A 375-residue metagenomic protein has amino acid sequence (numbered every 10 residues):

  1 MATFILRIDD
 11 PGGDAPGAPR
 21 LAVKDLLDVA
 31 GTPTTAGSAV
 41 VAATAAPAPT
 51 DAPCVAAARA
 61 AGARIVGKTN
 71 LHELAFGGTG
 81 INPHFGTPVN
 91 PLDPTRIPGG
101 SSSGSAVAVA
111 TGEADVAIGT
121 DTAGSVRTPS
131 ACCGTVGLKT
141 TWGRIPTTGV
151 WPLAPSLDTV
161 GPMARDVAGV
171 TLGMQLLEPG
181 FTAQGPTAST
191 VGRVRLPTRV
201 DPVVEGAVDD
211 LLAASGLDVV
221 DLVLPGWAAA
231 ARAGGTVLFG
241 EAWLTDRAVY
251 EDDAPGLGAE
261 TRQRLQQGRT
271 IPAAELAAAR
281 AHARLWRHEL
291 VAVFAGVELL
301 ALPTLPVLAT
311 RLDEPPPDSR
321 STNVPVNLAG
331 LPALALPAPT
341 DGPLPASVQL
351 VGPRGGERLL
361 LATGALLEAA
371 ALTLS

Functional and structural regions predicted by a protein language model:
M1, T111, D115-V116, T120-P197 (+1 more regions): Structural helix-boundary/capping segments
M1-A52, A57, H72-G77, A309: Short, well-ordered alpha-helical
A18-A36, T236-R284, P337-S347: Short helix-loop capping/hinge segments that flank enzyme active sites or metal/cofactor-binding pockets
L21, L27, Q175-T236, P339: Gly/Ser-rich, acidic/histidine-flanked active-site/gating loops
G31-T44, P83, S105-E113, I118 (+1 more regions): DPxDG-like acidic metal-binding loop motif
V41-P49, G86-G100: Short pre-catalytic strand/loop immediately N-terminal to key active-site residues, enriched for Gly-Thr
H72, L92-E113, T122-R127: Glycine/serine-rich anion-binding loops at beta->alpha junctions that coordinate negatively charged ligand groups
A277-S375: Glycine-rich, small-residue loops and helix-cap segments that act as flexible hinges at active-site edges
